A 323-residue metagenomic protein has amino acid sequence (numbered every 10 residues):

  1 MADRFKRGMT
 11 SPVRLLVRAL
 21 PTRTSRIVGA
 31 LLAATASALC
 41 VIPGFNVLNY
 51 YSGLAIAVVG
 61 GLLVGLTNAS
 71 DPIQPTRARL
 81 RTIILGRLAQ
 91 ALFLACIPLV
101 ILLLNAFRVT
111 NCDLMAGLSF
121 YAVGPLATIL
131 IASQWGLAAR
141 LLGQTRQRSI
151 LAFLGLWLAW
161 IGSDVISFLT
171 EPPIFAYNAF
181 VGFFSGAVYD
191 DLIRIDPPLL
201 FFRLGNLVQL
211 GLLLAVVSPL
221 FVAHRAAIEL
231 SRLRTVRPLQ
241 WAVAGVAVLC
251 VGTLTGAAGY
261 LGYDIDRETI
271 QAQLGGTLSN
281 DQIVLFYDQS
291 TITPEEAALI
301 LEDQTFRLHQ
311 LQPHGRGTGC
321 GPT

Functional and structural regions predicted by a protein language model:
M1-A69: Hydrophobic alpha-helical transmembrane segments
T35-N46, V100-D113, G162-E171: Juxtamembrane "helix-exit" motif on the non-cytosolic side of transmembrane helices
I56-C96, V100: Helix-loop-helix units of permease transmembrane domains in multi-pass membrane transporters, especially ABC
G86-R146: Secretory targeting signals
Q147-I161, A242-A247: Central hydrophobic cores of alpha-helical transmembrane segments in multi-pass integral membrane proteins
A159-I228: Membrane-embedded alpha-helical segments of integral membrane proteins
L230-G262: Internal/C-terminal transmembrane anchor helices
I270-T323: Juxtacatalytic substrate-recognition/specificity segment
